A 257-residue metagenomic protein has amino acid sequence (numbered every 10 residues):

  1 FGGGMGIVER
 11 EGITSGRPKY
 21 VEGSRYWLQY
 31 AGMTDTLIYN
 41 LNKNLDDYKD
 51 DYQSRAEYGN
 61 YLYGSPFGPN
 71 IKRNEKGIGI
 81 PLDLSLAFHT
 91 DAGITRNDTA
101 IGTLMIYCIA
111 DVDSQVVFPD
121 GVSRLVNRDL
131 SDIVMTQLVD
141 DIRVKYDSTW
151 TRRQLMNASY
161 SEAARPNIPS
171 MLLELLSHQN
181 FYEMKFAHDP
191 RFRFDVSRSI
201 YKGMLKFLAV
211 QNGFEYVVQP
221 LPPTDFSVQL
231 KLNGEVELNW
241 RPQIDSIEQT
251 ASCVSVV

Functional and structural regions predicted by a protein language model:
F1-G2, G6-E9, R25-W27, D35-N44 (+5 more regions): Structural recognition of the beta-strand scaffold that forms the well-ordered cores of secreted hydrolase catalytic
F1-Y58, S65-F67: Active-site histidine-acidic residue metal-binding/catalytic motifs, centered on HxH/HExxH-like signatures
V21-L28, Q53-A56, N60, L82-D83 (+5 more regions): Extracytoplasmic/secreted envelope proteins and their assembly/folding machinery, especially bacterial periplasmic
W27-D35, N60-N70, H89-A92, I109 (+3 more regions): Sec/Tat-exported extracytoplasmic proteins
T90-D113, K145-F214: Active-site-adjacent mobile loop/cap segments within catalytic or ligand-binding domains
S123-M156: Active-site-adjacent substrate-binding region of metalloamidase/peptidase-like peptide-processing proteins
K206-T250: Pro/Thr/Ser/Gly-rich low-complexity, intrinsically disordered linker/stalk tracts
T250-V257: Recognizes extended acidic, P/S/T-rich segments that occur within or adjacent to Ig-like beta-sandwich modules
